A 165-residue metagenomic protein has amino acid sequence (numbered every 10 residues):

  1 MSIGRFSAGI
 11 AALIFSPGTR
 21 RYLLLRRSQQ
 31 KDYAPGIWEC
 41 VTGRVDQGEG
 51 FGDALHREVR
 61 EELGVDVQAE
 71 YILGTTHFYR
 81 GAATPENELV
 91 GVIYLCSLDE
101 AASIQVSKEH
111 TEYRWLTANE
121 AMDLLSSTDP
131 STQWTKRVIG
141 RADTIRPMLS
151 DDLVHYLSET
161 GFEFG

Functional and structural regions predicted by a protein language model:
M1-L23, L95: Conserved N-terminal beta-strand and adjoining loop/helix that marks the start of the Nudix/MutT-like hydrolase domain
S2-F6, A34-I37, T84-V90, H110: A generic structural micro-feature
G9-I10, G50, T111: Short loop/turn microsegments at loop-to-beta-strand junctions
I14, I93-S97, W115-T117: Short, well-ordered beta-strand micro-motif
R20-E61: Conserved Nudix-box catalytic region and its N-terminal flanking loop in Nudix hydrolases and closely related
D66-T75: A short coil-to-beta-strand element that immediately follows conserved catalytic motifs
H77-S103: Active-site-adjacent beta-strand/loop module that shapes the phosphate/pyrophosphate-binding cleft
K108-G165: Nudix hydrolase/Nudix homology domain
